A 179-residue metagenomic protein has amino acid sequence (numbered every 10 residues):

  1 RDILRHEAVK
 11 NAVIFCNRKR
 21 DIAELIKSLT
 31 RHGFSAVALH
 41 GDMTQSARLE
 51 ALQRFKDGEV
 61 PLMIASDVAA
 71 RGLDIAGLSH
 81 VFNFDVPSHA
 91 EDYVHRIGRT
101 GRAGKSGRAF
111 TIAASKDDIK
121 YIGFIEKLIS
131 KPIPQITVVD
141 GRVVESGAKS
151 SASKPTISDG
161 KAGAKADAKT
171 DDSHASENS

Functional and structural regions predicted by a protein language model:
R1-K149: Conserved helicase RecA-like core
D57, L128, T137, G141-S179: Basic Arg/Gly/Lys-rich low-complexity intrinsically disordered segments
